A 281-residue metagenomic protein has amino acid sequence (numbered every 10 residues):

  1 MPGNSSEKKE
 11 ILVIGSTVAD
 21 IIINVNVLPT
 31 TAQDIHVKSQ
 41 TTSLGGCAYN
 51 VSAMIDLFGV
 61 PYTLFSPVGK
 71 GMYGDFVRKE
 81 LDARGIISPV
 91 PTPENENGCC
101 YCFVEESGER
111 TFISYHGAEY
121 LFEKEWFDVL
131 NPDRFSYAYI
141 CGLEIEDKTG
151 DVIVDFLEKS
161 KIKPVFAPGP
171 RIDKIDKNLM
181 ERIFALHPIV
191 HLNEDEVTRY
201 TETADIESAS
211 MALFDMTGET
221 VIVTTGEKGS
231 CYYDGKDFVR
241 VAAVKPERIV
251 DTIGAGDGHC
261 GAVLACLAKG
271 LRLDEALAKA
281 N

Functional and structural regions predicted by a protein language model:
M1-P67, M72-A83, I249: Glycine-rich phosphate/adenosyl-contacting loop at the front of the ribokinase-like
P2-I11, I206-N281: Conserved phosphate-binding/catalytic region of the ribokinase-like
I11, P61-Y62, S88, P164 (+1 more regions): Hydrophobic anchor at the start of a short beta-strand that flanks the dinucleotide cofactor-binding loop
E80-N95: A glycine-rich helix N-cap at a beta->alpha junction
C99-F103, T111, G229-Y233: Short beta-strand scaffold segments in enzyme catalytic cores
C102-K148: Conserved phosphate-binding/catalytic loop of the ribokinase/pfkB sugar-kinase fold
D133, T149-I162: Glycosyltransferases and closely related glycan-assembly transferases that use nucleotide-activated donors
K163, P168-R240: Conserved phosphate/ATP/ADP-binding segment of small-molecule kinases
